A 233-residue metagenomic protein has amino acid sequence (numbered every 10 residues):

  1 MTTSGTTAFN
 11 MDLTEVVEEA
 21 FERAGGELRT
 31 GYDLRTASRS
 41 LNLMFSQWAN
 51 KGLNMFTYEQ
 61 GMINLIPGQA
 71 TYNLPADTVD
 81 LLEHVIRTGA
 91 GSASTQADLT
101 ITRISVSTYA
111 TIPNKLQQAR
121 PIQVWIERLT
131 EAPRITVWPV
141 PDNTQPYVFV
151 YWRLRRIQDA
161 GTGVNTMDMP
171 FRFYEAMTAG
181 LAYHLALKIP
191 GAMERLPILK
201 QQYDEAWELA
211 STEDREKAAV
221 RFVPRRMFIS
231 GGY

Functional and structural regions predicted by a protein language model:
M1-Y233: Glycine-enriched, solvent-exposed interface loops adjoining structured elements
